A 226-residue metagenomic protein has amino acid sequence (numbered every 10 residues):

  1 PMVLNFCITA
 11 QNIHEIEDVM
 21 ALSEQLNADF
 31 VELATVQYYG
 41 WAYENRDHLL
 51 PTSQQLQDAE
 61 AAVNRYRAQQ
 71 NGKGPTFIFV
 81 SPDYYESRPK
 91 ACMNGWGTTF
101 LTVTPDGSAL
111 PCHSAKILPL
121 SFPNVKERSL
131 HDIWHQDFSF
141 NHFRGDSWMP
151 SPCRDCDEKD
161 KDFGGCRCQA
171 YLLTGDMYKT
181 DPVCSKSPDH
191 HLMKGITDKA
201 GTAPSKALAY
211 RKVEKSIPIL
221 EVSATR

Functional and structural regions predicted by a protein language model:
P1-L110, S114-V125: Radical SAM enzyme [4Fe-4S]-AdoMet core and its adjacent flexible, acidic and glycine-rich loops/tails across
T35, D160, Q169: Residues that line or immediately flank small-molecule/substrate-binding pockets and catalytic motifs
T52-E86, S108, S114-G164, S187 (+3 more regions): C-terminal accessory region of radical SAM enzymes
A91-M93, R167, V183-S185: Sequence contexts marking disulfide-bonded cysteines in secreted/extracellular proteins
G97, M149-P152, T180: A generic structural signal for well-ordered coil/turn residues at beta-strand boundaries that shape enzyme active-site
D160, A203-R226: Short flanking/linker segments adjacent to small metal-binding domains or redox-active Cys/His motifs
C166-Q169, L173: A glycine-biased, small/acidic residue-tolerant capping/turn segment at secondary-structure junctions
L173-I196: Short microdomains enriched in Cys/His and/or Lys/Arg
